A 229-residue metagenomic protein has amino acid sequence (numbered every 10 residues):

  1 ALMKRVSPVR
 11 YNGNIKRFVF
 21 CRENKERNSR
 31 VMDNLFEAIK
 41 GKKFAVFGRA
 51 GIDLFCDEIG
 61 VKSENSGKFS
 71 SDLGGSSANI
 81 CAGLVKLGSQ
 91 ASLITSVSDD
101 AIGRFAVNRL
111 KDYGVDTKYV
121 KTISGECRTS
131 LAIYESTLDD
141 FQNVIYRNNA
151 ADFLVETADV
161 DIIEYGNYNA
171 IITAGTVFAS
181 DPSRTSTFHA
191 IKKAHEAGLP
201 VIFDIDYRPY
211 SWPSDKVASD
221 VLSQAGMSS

Functional and structural regions predicted by a protein language model:
L2, N12-V31: Short, Lys/Arg-enriched N-terminal segments with co-localized hydrophobic residues within the first ~10-30 amino acids
K16, E23, V61, K216-A218: Hydrophobic alpha-helical membrane context
N28, M32-V46, D140-S229: Ribokinase/PfkB-type carbohydrate-kinase core domain
V31-V115: Glycine-rich phosphate/adenosyl-contacting loop at the front of the ribokinase-like
G51-L54, E58, K62, K68 (+11 more regions): Residue-level preference for alpha-helix termini and adjacent loops
Q90-T173: Conserved N-terminal subdomain of the carbohydrate kinase-like
